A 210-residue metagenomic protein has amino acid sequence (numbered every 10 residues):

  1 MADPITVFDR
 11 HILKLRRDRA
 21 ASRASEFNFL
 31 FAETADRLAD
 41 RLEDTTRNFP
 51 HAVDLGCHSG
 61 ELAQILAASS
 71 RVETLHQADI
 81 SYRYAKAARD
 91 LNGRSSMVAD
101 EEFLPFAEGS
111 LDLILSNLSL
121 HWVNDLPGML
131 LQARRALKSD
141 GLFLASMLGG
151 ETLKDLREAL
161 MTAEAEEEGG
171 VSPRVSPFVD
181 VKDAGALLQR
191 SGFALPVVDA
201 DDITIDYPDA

Functional and structural regions predicted by a protein language model:
M1-N48: Class I SAM-dependent methyltransferase Rossmann-like catalytic core, especially the SAM/SAH-binding loop
D40, R47-A107, L113, P127-L131: Class I SAM-dependent methyltransferase SAM/SAH-binding core
L118-H121: Short catalytic micro-motifs in class I SAM-dependent methyltransferases
N124: Anion-recognition interface
P127-L142: A short glycine-rich, Lys/Arg-flanked "PGG" loop and its adjoining helix->strand segment in the class I
L144-D209: Conserved catalytic/acceptor-binding region of the Class I
